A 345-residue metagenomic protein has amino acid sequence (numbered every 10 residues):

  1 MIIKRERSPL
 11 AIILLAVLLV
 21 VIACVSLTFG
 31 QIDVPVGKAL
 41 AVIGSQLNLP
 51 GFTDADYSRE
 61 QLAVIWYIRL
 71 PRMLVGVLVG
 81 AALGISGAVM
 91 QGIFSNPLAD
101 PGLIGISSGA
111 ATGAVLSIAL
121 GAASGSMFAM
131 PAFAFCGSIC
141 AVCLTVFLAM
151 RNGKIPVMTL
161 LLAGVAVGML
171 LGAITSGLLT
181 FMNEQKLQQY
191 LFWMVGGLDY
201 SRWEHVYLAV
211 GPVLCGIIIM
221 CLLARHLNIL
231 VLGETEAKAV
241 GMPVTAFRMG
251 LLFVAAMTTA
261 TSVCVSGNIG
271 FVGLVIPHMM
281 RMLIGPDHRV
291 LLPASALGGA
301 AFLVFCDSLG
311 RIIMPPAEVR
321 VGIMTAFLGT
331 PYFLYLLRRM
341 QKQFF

Functional and structural regions predicted by a protein language model:
M1-F345: Alpha-helical transmembrane segments in inner-membrane proteins
